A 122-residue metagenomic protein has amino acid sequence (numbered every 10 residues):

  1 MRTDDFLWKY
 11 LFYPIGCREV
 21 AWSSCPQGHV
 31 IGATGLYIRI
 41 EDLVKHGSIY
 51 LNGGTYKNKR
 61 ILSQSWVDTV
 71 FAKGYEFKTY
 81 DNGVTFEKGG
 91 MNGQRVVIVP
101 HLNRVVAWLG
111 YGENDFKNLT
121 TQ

Functional and structural regions predicted by a protein language model:
M1-W8, G54-L62: Structural helix-adjacent loops and short alpha-helical linkers that scaffold large soluble proteins
R2-T34: Active-site helix/loop module of the DD-peptidase/beta-lactamase fold, centered on the serine-lysine SxxK catalytic
L7-W8, F12, V44-L51, V67-F71 (+1 more regions): Non-transmembrane alpha-helical segments in soluble domains of secreted/periplasmic/extracellular proteins
C17-E19, S63-F116: Active-site Gly/Thr loop motif
C25-I38, D81-G83, G89-M91: Carbohydrate-binding/catalytic loop surfaces
T34-T55, Q94-Y111: Active-site-proximal alpha-helical segments within enzyme catalytic domains
I40-L43, K57-F71: C-terminal, helix-dominated tail/subdomain
K117-Q122: Short, gly/Ser/Thr-rich active-site loops of penicillin-recognizing serine hydrolases
